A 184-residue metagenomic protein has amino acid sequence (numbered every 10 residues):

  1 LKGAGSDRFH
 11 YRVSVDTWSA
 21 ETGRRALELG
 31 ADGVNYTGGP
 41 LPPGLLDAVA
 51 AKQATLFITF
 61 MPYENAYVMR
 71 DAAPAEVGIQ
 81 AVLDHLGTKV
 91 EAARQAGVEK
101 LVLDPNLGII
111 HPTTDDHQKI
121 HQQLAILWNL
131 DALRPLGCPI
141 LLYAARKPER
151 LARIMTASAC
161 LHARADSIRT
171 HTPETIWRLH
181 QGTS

Functional and structural regions predicted by a protein language model:
L1-L29: Metal-dependent enolase-superfamily TIM-barrel catalytic cores that perform enediolate-based chemistry
K2-D7, A20, G33-D47, K52-G87 (+1 more regions): Active-site-adjacent loop and "lid" segments of alpha/beta metabolic enzymes
V13, L56, L101-L103, I140: Hydrophobic/aromatic residues located in beta-strands of well-ordered beta-sheets within soluble catalytic
L27, R94, L161-H162: Non-catalytic positions within long, well-ordered alpha-helices that form the structural scaffold/packing of enzyme
G30, G97-E99, R164: Short loop/turn motifs at secondary-structure junctions
A81-L101: CE4/NodB-like, metal-dependent polysaccharide N-deacetylase domain that modifies extracellular/periplasmic N-acetylated
L101-H111: Short acidic, glycine-rich surface-loop motifs adjacent to enzyme active sites
